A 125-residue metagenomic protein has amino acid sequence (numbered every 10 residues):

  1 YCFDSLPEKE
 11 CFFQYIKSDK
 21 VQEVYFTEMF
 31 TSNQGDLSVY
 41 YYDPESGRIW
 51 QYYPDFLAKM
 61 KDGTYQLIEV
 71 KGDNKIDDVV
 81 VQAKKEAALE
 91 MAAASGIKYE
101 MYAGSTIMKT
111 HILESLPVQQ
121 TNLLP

Functional and structural regions predicted by a protein language model:
Y1-P125: Electrostatic, structured charged patches in enzyme active sites and in nucleic-acid/phosphate-binding
